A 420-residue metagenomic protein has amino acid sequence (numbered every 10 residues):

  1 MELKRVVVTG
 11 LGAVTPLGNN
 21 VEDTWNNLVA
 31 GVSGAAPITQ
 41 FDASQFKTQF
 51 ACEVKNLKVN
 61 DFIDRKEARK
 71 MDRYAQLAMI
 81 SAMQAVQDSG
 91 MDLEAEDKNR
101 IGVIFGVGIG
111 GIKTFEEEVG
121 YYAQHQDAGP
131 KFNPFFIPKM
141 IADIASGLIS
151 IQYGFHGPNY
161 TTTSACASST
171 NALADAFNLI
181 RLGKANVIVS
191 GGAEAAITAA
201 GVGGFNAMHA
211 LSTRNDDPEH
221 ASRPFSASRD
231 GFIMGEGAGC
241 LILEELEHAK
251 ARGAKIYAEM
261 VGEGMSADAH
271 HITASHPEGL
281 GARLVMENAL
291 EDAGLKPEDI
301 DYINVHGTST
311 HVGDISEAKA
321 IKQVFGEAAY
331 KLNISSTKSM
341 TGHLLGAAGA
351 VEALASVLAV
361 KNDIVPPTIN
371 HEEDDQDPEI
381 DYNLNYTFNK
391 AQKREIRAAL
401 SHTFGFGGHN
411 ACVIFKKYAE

Functional and structural regions predicted by a protein language model:
M1-E67, S89, E247-E259, L354-T368 (+1 more regions): ACP-dependent fatty acid/polyketide chain-elongation machinery
R5-T9, A36, D216-A293, Y302 (+1 more regions): Condensing-enzyme catalytic core mediating Claisen C-C bond formation in acyl metabolism
V8, V29-S164, A193-V202, P297-G313: Conserved beta-ketoacyl condensing-enzyme motif
G10, L28, A82, V103 (+10 more regions): Conserved small-residue
T39, K184-D230, E263-P277, G307-D314 (+1 more regions): Acyl-CoA/ACP chain-elongation machinery
A78-D92, S150-Y153, N159-E194, F232-A254 (+2 more regions): Active-site-proximal alpha-helical scaffold in enzymes
A78-S89, A145, A172, E244-L246 (+5 more regions): Short, well-ordered amphipathic alpha-helical segments that serve as non-catalytic structural scaffolds within diverse
Q124-N133, A174, N178, E194-A251 (+2 more regions): Glycine-/small-residue-rich "gating" segment that lines the acyl/pantetheine channel and substrate pocket
